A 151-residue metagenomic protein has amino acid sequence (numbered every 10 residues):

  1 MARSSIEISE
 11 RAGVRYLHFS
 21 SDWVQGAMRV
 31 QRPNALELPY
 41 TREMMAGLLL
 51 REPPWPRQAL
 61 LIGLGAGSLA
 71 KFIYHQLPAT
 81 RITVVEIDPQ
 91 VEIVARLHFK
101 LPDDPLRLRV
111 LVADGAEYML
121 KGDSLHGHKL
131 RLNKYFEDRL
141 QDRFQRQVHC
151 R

Functional and structural regions predicted by a protein language model:
M1-A27: N-terminal auxiliary segments of SAM/dcSAM-dependent transferases
S4-I6, L17, Q31, F72 (+1 more regions): Short, well-ordered helical secondary-structure segments
W23-P39: N-terminal cap/recognition module
N34-R151: The AdoMet/dcAdoMet-binding core of the Class I SAM-like
